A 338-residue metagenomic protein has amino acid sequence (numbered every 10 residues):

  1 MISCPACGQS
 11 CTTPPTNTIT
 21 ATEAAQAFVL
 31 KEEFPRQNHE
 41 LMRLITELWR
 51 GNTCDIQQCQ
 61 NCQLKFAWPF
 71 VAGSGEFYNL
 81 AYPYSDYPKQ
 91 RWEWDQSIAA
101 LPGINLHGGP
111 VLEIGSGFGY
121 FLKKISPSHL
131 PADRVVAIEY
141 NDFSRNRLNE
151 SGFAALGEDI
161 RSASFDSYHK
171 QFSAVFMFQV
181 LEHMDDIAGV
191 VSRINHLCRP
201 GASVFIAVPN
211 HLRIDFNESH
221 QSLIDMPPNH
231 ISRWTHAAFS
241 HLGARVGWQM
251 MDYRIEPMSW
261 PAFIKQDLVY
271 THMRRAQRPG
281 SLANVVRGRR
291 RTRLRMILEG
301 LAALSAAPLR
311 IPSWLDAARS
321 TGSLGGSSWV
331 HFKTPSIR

Functional and structural regions predicted by a protein language model:
M1-F178, A188-V191, R254-E256, G280 (+2 more regions): Conserved N-terminal segment of class I S-adenosyl-L-methionine
I2, D252, P257, T271-H331: Rossmann-like AdoMet/SAM-dependent catalytic core
A21-E32, I206-R233, A237-G243, M258: Short, glycine-/aromatic-enriched active-site segment of Class I SAM-dependent methyltransferases
N38, N79-D86, S219-P227, Q266-M273: Short glycine/proline- and charge-enriched loop/turn segments that cap or connect secondary-structure elements
V135, V204-I206: Hydrophobic/aromatic residues located in beta-strands of well-ordered beta-sheets within soluble catalytic
Q179-H183: A short His-aromatic
D185-G189, F216: Short N-terminal helix/helix-N-cap motif within the alpha/beta-hydrolase-1
A188-S203: A short glycine-rich, Lys/Arg-flanked "PGG" loop and its adjoining helix->strand segment in the class I
